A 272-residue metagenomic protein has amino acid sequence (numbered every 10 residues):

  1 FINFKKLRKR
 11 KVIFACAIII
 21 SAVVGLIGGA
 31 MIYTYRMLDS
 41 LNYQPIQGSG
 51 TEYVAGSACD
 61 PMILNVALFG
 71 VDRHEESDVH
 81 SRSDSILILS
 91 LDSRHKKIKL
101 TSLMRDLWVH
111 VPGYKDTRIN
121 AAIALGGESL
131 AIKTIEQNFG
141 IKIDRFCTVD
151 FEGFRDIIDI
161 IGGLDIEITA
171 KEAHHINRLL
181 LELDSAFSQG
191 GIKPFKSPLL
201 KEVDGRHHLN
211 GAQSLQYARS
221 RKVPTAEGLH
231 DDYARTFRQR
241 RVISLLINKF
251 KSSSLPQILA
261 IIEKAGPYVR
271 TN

Functional and structural regions predicted by a protein language model:
N3-F4, R8-K96, R219-V223: Entry/capping segment at the start of metal-dependent catalytic domains with acidic active-site entry clusters
G50-V54, L68-E76, R82-L87, A121-E136 (+3 more regions): N-terminal post-signal-peptidase region of extra-cytosolic proteins
A58-C59, V79, D159-Q257: Flexible, polar/acidic helix-loop-strand segments at domain edges
P61-L64, S81-I86, H95-L103, Y114-D116 (+6 more regions): Extracytoplasmic
R73-D78, T117-L125, G140-R145, D204-G205 (+3 more regions): Second-shell loop/turn segments in exported
R82-S83, G113-Y114, A122-L130, T148-E152 (+4 more regions): Soluble non-cytosolic domains of exported or imported proteins
T117, A121, S129, K133-Q137 (+6 more regions): Solvent-exposed, polar/charged alpha-helical surfaces in well-ordered, non-transmembrane soluble domains, broadly
L125-I192, T271-N272: Amphipathic, coiled-coil-like alpha-helical scaffolding segments used for oligomerization/assembly
